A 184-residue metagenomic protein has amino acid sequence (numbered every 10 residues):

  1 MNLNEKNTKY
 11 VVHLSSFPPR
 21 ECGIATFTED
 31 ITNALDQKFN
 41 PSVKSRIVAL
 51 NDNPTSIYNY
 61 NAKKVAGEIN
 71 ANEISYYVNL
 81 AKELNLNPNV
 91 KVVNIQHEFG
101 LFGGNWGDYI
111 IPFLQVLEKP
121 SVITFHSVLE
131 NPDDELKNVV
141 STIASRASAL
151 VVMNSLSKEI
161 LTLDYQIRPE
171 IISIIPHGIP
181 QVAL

Functional and structural regions predicted by a protein language model:
M1-G67, P88, A149: N-terminal subdomain of nucleotide-sugar transferases
P54-Y77, Q96-G103: Acidic/glycine-enriched edge-of-secondary-structure segments
E68-I69, K82-G107, P120-T124: Short N-terminal targeting/anchoring amphipathic segment
L101-F102, E130, E159: Short glycine-rich, flexible loops that bind phosphorylated cofactors or substrates
Q115, L129-S148: A conserved, positively charged/aromatic
V122, R146-S155: A short beta-strand/loop micro-motif in the catalytic core of glycosyltransferases that engages the nucleotide-sugar
L156, G178: Carbohydrate-associated surface elements
P169-I172: Short acidic capping loops at alpha-helix termini that bridge into adjacent secondary structure
